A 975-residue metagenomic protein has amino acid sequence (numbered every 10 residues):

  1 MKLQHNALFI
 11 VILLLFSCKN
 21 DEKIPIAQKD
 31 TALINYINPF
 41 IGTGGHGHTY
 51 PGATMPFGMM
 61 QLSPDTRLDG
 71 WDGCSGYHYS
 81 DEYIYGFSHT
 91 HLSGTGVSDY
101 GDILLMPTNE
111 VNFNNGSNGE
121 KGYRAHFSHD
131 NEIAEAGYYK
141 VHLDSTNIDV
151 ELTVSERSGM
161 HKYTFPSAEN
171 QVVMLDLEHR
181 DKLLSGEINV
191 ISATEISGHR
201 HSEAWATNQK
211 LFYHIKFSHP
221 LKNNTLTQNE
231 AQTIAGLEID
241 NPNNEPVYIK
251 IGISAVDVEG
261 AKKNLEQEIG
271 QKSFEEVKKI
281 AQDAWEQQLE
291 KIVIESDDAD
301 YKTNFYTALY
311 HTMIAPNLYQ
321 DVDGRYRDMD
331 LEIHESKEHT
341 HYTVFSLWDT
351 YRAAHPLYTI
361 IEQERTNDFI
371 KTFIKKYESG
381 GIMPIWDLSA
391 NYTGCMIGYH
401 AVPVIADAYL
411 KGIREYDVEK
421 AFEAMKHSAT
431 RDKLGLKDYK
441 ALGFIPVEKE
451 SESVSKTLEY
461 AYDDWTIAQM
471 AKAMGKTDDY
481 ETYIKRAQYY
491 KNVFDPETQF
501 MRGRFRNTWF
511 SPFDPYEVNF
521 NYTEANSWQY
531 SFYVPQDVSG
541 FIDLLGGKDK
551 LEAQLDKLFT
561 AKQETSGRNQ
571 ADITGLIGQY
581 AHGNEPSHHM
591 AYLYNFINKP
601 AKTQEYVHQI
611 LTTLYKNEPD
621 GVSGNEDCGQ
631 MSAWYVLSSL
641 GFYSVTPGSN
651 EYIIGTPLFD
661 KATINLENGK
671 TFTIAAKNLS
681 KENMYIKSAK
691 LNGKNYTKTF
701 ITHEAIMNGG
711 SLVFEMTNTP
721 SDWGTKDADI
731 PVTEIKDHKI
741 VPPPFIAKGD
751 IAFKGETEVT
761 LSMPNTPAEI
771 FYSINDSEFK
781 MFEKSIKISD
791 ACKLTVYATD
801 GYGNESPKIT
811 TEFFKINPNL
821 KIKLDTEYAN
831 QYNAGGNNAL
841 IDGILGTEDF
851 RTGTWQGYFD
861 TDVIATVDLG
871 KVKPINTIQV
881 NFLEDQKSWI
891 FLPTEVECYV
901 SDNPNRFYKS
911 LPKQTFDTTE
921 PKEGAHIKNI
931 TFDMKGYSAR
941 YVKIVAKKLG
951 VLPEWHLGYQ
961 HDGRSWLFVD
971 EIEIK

Functional and structural regions predicted by a protein language model:
L15-S17: C-terminal motif of bacterial Sec signal peptides marking the signal peptidase cleavage site
K23, T733-V863: Short, compositionally stereotyped local motifs that mark structural "simplifiers"
K23-H355, T359-L458, T466-N492, T498-M501 (+7 more regions): Accessory carbohydrate-recognition regions in carbohydrate-active enzymes
S167-E169, M684, M763-E769, V872-I875 (+1 more regions): Short proline/glycine-enriched turn/loop motifs at strand-loop junctions of beta-rich domains
P246, G709, S789-K793, Y937-A939: Extracellular Ig-like/FN3 beta-sandwich strand-entry sites
S688-K690, E769-S773, E897-Y899: Beta-strand signatures of extracellular beta-sandwich domains
P720-W723, G801-N804, K948-W955: Short acidic/polar inter-strand loop motif in beta-rich domains
T847-L911, H926-K975: Aromatic, loop-rich ligand-recognition surfaces of beta-strand-rich domains
